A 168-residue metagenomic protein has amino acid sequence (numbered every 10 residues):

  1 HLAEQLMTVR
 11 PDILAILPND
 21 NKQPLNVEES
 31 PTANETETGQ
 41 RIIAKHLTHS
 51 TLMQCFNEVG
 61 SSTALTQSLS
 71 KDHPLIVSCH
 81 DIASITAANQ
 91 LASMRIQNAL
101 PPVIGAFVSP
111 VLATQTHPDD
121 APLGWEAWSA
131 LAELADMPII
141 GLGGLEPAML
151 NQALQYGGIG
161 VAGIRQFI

Functional and structural regions predicted by a protein language model:
H1-S68: N-terminal active-site wall of soluble small-molecule enzyme domains
A3-D20, S61-A83, A121-E146: Alpha-helix-loop-beta-strand connector modules within alpha/beta enzyme cores
S30, V59-S61, Q90-S93, D120-L123 (+1 more regions): Short, glycine/charged-enriched secondary-structure capping and boundary segments
T38, S50, I85-V108, Q155: Alpha/beta enzyme core
Q40-R41, K71, A135, Y156-G157: Short, structured coil segments at secondary-structure junctions
I43, H49-E58, P102-D119, L142-I168: Glycine-rich phosphate-binding active-site loops on the catalytic face of alpha/beta enzymes
